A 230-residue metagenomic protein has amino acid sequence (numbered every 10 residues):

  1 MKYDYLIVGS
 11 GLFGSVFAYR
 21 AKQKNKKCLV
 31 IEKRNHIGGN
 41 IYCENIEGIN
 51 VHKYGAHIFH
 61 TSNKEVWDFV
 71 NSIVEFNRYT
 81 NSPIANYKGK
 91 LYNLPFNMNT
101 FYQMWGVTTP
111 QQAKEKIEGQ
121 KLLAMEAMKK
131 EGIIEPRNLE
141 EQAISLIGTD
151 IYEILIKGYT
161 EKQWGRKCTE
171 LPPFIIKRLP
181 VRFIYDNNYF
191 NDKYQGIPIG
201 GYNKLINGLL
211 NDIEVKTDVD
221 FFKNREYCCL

Functional and structural regions predicted by a protein language model:
K2-Y3, N224-L230: Core beta-strand elements of the Rossmann-like FAD/NAD(P) dinucleotide-binding domain in flavoenzyme oxidoreductases
Y3-V30: N-terminal Rossmann-like FAD-binding beta1-loop-alpha1 element of flavoenzymes
F17, N40-I41, E226-Y227: Short glycine-/acidic-enriched loop or helix-start segments at secondary-structure transitions that form or flank
K22-E47: Glycine-rich FAD pyrophosphate-binding loop
K27, N50, E75, E214-K216: Conserved beta-strand segments of alpha/beta enzyme cores
E47-L122: Dinucleotide-binding Rossmann-like beta1-alpha1 core, especially the glycine-rich loop that anchors the ADP
A85, K90, N99-Y227: Active-site/ligand-binding neighborhood in enzyme catalytic cores
